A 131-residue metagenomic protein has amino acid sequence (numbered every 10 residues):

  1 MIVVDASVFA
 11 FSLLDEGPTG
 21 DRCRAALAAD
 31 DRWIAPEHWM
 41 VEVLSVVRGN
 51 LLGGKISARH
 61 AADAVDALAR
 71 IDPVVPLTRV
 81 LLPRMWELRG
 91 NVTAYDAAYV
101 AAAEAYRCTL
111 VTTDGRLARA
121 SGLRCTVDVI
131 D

Functional and structural regions predicted by a protein language model:
M1, V100-D131: Acidic, PIN/NYN-like endoribonuclease modules and their adjacent C-terminal/linker elements
M1-H38, N50-R59: Short, well-structured N-terminal submotif of metal-dependent ribonuclease cores
V4, A35, P76, A94-A97 (+1 more regions): Short beta-strand scaffold positions
V8-F9, W39, L81, Y99 (+1 more regions): Alpha-helix capping/helix-boundary segments
A10, V47-L51, D72, R89 (+1 more regions): Short amphipathic alpha-helical interaction patches enriched in hydrophobic/aromatic residues with interspersed Lys/Arg
D30-W33, P73, E104-T109: Short active-site oxyanion
E37-M40, A61-G90: Acidic catalytic patch
